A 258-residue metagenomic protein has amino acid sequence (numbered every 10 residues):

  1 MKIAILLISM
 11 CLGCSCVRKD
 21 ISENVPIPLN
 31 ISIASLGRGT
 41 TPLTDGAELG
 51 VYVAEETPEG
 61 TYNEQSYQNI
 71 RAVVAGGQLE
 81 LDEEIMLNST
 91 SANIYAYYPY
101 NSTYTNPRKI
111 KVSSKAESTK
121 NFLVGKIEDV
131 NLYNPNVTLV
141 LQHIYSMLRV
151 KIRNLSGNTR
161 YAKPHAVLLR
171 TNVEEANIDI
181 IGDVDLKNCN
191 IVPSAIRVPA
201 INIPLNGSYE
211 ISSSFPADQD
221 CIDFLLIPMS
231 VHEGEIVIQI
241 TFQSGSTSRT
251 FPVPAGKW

Functional and structural regions predicted by a protein language model:
M1-L7: Sec-dependent signal peptide recognition, specifically the positively charged N-region followed immediately by
L7-I8, A255: Intrinsically disordered regions, especially transient/low-confidence alpha-helical propensity segments and coil-helix
L12-S15: C-terminal motif of bacterial Sec signal peptides marking the signal peptidase cleavage site
K19-K163, G207-A217, P228-S230, S244-K257: Short, low-hydrophobicity acidic/polar segments
L148-C221: Short helix-loop boundary/capping segments
D223-I227: C-terminal amphipathic alpha-helical segment
H232-Q243: Eukaryotic beta-sheet cores, primarily in C2 and C2-like/PH beta-sandwich modules
